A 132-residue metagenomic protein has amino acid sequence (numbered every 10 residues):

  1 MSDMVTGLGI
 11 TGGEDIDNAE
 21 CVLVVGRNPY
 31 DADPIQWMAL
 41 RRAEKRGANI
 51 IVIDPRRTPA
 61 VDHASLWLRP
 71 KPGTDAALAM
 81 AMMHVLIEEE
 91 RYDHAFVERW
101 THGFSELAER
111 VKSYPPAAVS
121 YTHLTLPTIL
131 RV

Functional and structural regions predicted by a protein language model:
M1-R91, L107: N-terminal export/assembly segments and adjacent metallocofactor-ligating motifs of anaerobic energy-metabolism
Y92-Y121: N-terminal leader/propeptide and maturation segments of large enzyme subunits in energy/redox metabolism and hydrolases
T122-T128: Conserved small/polar residues in nucleotide/adenosyl-binding loops
